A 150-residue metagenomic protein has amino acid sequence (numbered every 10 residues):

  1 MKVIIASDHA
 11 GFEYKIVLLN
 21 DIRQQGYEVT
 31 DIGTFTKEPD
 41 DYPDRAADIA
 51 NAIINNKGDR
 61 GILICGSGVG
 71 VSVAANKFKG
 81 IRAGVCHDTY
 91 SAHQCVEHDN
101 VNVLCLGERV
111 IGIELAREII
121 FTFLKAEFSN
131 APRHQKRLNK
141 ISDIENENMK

Functional and structural regions predicted by a protein language model:
M1-Q24, E28: Glycine-rich phosphate/diphosphate-binding loop of Rossmann-like nucleotide-binding domains
I4-A6, A10-G11, T89-K150: C-terminal binding/interaction regions
N20, A47, N51, V73 (+1 more regions): Alpha-helical segments flanking ligand/cofactor-binding loops in enzyme cores
Q25, F78-K79, D99: Short, structured coil segments at secondary-structure junctions
E28-P39: A short beta-strand-loop structural module common to alpha/beta enzyme folds
E38-A47: Structural motif
D48-V85: Helix-adjacent hinge/juxtasegments
